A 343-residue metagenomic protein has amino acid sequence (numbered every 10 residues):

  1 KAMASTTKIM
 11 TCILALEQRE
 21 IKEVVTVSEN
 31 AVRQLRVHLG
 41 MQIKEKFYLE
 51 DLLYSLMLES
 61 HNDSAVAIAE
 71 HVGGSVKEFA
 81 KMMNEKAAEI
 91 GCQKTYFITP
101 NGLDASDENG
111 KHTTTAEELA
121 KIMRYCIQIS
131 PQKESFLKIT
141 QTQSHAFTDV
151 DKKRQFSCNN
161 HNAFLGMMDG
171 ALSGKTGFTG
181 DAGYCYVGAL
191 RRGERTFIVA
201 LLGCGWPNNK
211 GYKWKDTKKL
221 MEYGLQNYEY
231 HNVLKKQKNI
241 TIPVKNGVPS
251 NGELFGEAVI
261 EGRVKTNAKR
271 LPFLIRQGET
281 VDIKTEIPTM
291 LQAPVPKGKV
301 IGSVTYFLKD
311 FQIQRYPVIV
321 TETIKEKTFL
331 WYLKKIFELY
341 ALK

Functional and structural regions predicted by a protein language model:
K1-E134: Active-site-adjacent loops and short helices of periplasmic peptidoglycan-processing enzymes
G110-K343: Domain-terminus/edge residues, biased toward the C-terminal soluble/receptor-binding domains of extracytoplasmic
